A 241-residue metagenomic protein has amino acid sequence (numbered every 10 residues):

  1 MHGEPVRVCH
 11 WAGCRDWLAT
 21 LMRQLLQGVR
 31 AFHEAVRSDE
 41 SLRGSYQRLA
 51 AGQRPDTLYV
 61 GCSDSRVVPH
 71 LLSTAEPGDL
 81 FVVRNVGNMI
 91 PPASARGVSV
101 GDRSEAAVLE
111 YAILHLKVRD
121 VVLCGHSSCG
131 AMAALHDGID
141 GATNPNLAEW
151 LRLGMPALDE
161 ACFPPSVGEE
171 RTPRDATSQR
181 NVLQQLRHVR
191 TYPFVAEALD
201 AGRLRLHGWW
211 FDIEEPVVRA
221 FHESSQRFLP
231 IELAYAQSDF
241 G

Functional and structural regions predicted by a protein language model:
C9-P55, N88-A107, Y111-R119, G130-G241: Divalent-metal-activated hydrolytic enzyme cores
A50-S63, V67-P69: Conserved H-X4-D acyltransferase segment
Y59, V83, L123, G208 (+1 more regions): Divalent metal-coordination and catalytic microenvironments
G61, R84-N85, H222: Pocket-edge structural micro-motifs
S65-M89: Catalytic core of membrane glycerolipid acyltransferases/transacylases, capturing the structured, soluble-facing
C124-C129: Internal, conserved structured core segments that host functional sites
